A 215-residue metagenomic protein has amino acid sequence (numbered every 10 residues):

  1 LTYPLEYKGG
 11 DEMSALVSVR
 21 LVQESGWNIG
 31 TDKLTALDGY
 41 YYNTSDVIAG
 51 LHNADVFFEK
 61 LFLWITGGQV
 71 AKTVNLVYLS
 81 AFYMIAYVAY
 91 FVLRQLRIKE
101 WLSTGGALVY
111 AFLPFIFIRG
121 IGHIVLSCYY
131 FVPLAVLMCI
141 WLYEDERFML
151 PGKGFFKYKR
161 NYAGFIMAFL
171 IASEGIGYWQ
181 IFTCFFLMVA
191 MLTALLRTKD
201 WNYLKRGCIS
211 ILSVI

Functional and structural regions predicted by a protein language model:
L1-I85, L113-Y129: Membrane-interface coil-to-helix junctions
K8-D11, H52, N161, G175-G177 (+1 more regions): Alpha-helix initiation/capping motif
V77-L96, W101-L196, V214: Membrane-embedded helix bundles of polyisoprenyl
R206-I215: Polar, glycine-rich mid-to-C-terminal structural blocks that act as macromolecule-binding/assembly scaffolds
